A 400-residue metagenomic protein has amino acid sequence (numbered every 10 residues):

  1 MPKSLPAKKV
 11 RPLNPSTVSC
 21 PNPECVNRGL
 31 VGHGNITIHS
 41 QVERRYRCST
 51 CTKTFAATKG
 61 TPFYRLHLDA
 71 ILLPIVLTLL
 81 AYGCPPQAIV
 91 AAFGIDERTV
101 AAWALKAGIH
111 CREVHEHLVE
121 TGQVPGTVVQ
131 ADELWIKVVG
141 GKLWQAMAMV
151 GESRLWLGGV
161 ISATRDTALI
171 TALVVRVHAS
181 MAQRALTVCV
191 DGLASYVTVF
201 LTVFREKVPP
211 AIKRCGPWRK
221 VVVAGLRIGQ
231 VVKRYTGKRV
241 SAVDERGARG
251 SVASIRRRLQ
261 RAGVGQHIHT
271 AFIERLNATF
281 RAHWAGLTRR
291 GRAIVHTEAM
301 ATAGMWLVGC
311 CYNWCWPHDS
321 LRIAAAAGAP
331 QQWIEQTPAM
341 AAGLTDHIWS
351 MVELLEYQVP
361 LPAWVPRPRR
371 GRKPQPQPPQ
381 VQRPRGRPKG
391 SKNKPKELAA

Functional and structural regions predicted by a protein language model:
M1-A400: Residue-level recognition of single "structural anchor" positions that define or cap local secondary structure
